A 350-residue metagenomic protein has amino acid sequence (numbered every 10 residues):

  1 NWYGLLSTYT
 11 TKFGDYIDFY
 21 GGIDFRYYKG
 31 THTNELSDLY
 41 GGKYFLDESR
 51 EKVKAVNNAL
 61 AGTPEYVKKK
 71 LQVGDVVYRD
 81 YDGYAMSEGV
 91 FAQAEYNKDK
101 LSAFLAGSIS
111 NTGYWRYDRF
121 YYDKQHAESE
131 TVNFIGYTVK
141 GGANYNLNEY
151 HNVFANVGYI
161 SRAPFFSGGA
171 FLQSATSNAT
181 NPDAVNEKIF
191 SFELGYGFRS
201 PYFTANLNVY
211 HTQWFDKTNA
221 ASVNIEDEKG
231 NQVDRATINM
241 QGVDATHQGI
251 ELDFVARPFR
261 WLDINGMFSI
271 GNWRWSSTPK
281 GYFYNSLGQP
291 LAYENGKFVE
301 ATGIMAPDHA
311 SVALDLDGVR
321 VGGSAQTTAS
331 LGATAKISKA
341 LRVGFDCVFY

Functional and structural regions predicted by a protein language model:
G4, T8, K43, V73-Y81 (+6 more regions): Extracellular loop and loop/strand-boundary signature of outer-membrane beta-barrel proteins
L5-T11, G21, V90-Y96, G141-Y145 (+5 more regions): Residues on the lipid-exposed face of transmembrane beta-strands in outer-membrane beta-barrel proteins
G14-Y16, K98-L101, N146-Y150, I189 (+6 more regions): Outer-membrane beta-barrel channels and translocator barrels
F19-I23, A103-G107, V139, V153-A155 (+4 more regions): Transmembrane beta-strands of outer-membrane beta-barrel proteins
Y20-N148, Q173-S174, K280: Signature of Gram-negative outer-membrane beta-barrel scaffolds
F25-T31, K98-K100, I109-G113, V157-A163 (+6 more regions): Transmembrane beta-strands of outer-membrane beta-barrel pores
V67, N111-F120, T131, Y145-F192 (+4 more regions): Surface-exposed extracellular loop regions of Gram-negative outer-membrane beta-barrel proteins, predominantly
H211-Q213, D234-Y350: Gram-negative outer-membrane beta-barrel transporters
